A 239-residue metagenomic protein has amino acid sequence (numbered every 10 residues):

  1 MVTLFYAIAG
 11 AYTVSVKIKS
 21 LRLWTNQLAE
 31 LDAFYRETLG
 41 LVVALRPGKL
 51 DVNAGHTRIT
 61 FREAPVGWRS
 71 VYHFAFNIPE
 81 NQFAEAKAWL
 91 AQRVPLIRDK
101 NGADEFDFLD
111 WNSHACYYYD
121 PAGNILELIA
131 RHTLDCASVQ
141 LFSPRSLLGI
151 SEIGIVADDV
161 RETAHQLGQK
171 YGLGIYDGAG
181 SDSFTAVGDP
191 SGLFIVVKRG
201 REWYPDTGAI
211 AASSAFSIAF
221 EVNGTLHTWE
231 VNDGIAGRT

Functional and structural regions predicted by a protein language model:
V2-I18, W24-A44, N53-K100, Y119-T239: Glyoxalase I/VOC metalloenzyme domain signal
A75, D107-F108: Residue-level detector of alpha-helix boundaries and kinks
D110-H114: Short, small/polar residue-rich loop motifs at catalytic or cofactor-binding pockets
